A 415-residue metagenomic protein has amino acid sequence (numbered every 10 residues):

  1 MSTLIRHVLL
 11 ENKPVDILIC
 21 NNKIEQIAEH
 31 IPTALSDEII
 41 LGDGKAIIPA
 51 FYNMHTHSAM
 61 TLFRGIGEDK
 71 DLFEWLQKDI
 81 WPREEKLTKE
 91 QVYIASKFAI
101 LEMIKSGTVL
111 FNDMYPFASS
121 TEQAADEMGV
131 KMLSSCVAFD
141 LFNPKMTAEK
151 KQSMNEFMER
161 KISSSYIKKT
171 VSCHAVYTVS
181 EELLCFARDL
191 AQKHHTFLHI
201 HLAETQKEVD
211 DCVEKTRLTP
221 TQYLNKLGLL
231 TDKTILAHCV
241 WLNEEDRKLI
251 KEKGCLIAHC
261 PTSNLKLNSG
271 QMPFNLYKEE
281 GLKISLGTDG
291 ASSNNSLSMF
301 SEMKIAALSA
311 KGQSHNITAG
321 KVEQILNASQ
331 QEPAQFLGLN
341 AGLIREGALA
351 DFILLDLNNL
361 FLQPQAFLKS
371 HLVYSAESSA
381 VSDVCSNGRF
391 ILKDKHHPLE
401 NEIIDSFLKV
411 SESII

Functional and structural regions predicted by a protein language model:
M1-V15, I19-C20, E25, H30-T33 (+1 more regions): Active-site microenvironment of metallo-dependent hydrolases
S2-H7, T33-W75, K97, L101-K105: Replace "His-x-His-based motif
V8, N22, G44, H55 (+14 more regions): Divalent metal-coordination and catalytic microenvironments
L62-I94, L101, M128-N143, Q206-T231 (+2 more regions): Active-site gating loops and adjacent loop-to-helix segments of metal-dependent hydrolytic enzymes
R64-V130, K151-S163, V410-I415: Alpha-helical scaffold segments that flank or form the walls of functional sites
S120-V240: Metal-coordinating catalytic core of metallo-dependent amide/deamination hydrolases
E204-G228, D232-C255, L265-N275, G290-S301: Catalytic core of soluble alpha/beta enzymes
K226-L229, K233, N275-N358, A376: His/Asp/Glu-enriched, well-ordered alpha-helical/loop segment that forms or immediately abuts the divalent-metal
